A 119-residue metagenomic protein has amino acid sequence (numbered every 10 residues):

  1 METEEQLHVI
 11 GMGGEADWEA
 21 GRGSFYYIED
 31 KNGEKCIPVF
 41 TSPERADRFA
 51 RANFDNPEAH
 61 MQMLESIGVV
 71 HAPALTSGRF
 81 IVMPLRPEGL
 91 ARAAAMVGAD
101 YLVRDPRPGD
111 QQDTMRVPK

Functional and structural regions predicted by a protein language model:
M1-K119: An interfacial alpha-helical scaffold signature
